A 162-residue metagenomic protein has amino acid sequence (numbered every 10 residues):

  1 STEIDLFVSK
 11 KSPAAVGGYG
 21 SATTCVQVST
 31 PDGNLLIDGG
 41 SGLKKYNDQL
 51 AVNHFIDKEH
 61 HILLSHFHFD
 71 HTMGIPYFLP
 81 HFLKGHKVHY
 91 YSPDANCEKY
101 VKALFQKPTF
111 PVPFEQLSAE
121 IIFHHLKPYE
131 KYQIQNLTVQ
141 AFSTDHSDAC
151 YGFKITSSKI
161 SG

Functional and structural regions predicted by a protein language model:
S1-G162: Binuclear metal-dependent hydrolase catalytic cores
